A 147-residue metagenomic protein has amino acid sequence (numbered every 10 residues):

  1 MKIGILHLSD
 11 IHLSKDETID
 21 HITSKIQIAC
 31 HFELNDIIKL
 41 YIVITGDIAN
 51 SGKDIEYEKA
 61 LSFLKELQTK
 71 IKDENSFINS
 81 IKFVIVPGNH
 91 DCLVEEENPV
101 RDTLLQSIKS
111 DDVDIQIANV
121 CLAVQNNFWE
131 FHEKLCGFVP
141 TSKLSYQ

Functional and structural regions predicted by a protein language model:
M1-F83, L93-V94: N-terminal active-site segment of His-dependent metallophosphoesterases
S62-Q147: Extended active-site neighborhood of metal-dependent phosphoesterases/phosphodiesterases
